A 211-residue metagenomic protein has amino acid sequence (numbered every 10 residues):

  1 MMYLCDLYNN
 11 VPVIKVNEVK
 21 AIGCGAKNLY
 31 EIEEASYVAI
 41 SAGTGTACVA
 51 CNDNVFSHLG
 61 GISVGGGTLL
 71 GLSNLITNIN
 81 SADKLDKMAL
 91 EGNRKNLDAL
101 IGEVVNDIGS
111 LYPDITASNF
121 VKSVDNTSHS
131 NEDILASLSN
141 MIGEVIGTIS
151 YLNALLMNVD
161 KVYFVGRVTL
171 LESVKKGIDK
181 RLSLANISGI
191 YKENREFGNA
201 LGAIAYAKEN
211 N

Functional and structural regions predicted by a protein language model:
M1-A21, L182-N186, I190: N-terminal glycine/serine-rich phosphate-binding loop of ATP-dependent small-molecule kinases, especially carbohydrate
M1-Y3, L152-L155, V159-R181, R195-E196: Glycine-rich phosphate-binding loops at beta-strand->alpha-helix junctions
Y8, E31-E33, F56, T68 (+3 more regions): Non-catalytic structural scaffold of enzyme domains
P12-I40, G45-N54, L201-A207: Conserved phosphate-binding catalytic cores of ATP/NTP-utilizing and phosphoryl-transfer enzymes
G23-Y30, L69-S73, S81, S183 (+1 more regions): Glycine-rich phosphate-binding/hydrolytic loop that grips phosphoryl groups
I40-G45, S63-G66, R167-V168: A short acidic Gly-Thr/Ser loop motif
N54-G109: Glycine-rich phosphate-binding loop plus the immediately following alpha-helix
L111-K161, E196: Adenine-nucleotide phosphate-binding core of ATP-dependent small-molecule kinases
